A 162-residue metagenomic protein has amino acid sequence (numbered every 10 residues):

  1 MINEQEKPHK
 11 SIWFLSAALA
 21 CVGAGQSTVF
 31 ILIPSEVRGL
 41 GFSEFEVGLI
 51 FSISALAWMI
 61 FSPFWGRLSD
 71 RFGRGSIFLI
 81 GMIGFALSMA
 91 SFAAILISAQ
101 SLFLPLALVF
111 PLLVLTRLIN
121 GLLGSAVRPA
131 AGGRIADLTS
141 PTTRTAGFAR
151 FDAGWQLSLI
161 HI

Functional and structural regions predicted by a protein language model:
E6-A55: Helix-loop boundary and gating motifs at the non-cytosolic
A20, F103-A126: Hydrophobic core of transmembrane alpha-helices in multi-pass small-molecule transporters, especially MFS/SLC-type
A55-P63: Residue-level signature of mid-helix packing/kink "hotspots" within the transmembrane helices of 12-pass Major
I83-L106: C-terminal ends and interior cores of transmembrane alpha-helices in multi-pass membrane transporters/permeases
T116-A153: Cytoplasmic helix-loop-helix junction between adjacent transmembrane helices in 12-TM secondary transporters
I160-I162: Conserved small/polar residues in nucleotide/adenosyl-binding loops
